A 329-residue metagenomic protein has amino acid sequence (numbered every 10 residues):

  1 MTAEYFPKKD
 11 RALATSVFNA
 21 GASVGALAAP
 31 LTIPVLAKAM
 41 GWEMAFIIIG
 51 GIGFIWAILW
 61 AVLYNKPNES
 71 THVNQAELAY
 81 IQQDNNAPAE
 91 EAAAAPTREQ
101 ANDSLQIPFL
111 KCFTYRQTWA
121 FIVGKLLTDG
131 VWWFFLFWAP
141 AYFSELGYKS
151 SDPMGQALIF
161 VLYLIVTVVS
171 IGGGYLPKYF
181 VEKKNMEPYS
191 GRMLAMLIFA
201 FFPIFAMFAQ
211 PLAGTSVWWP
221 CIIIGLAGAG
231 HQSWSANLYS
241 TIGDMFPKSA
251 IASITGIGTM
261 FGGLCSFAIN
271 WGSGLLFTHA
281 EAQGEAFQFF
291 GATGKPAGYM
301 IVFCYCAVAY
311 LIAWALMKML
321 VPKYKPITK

Functional and structural regions predicted by a protein language model:
M1-S23: Cytoplasmic helix-loop-helix junction between adjacent transmembrane helices in 12-TM secondary transporters
F18, A22-T71: Helix-loop-helix hairpin linking two adjacent transmembrane segments in secondary transporters
T32-M40, F143-S144, L176-P177, V181 (+1 more regions): Interfacial helix-cap and linker-helix signal at transmembrane-aqueous boundaries of multi-pass secondary transporters
W56-Y64, I204-L212, Y299-K329: Multi-pass alpha-helical transporter architecture, strongest for 12-TM Major Facilitator/SLC carriers used
P67-I122: Juxtamembrane intracellular "pre-TM" segments in multi-pass secondary transporters
L110-G174, H231-S235, Y239, S266-G274: Extracytoplasmic gate region of multi-pass secondary transporters
Y189-N237: C-terminal transmembrane helical hairpin of 12-TM major facilitator-type secondary transporters
G243-A282: A late C-terminal transmembrane helix in Major Facilitator Superfamily
